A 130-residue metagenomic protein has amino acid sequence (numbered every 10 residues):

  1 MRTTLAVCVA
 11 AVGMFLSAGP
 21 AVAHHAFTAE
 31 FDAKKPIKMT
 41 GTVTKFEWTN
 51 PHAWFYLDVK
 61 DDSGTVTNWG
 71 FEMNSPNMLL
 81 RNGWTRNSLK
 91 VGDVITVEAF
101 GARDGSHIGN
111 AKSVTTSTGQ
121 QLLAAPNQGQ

Functional and structural regions predicted by a protein language model:
M1-V7: Positively charged n-region of N-terminal signal peptides that target proteins for export
V7-A18: Bacterial N-terminal signal peptides
G19-A23: Sec/Tat signal peptide C-region and signal peptidase I cleavage site
G41-V43: Conserved hydrophobic positions within beta-strands
T49-K60: Short aromatic-glycine-enriched beta-strand elements
M73-R81: Short, structured beta-strand/loop micro-motifs enriched in basic residues and often containing a Trp
R81-T96: Short nucleic-acid-contacting surface segments enriched for D/E, G, S/T with interspersed K/R
A102-P126: OB-fold/S1-family single-stranded nucleic acid-binding modules
